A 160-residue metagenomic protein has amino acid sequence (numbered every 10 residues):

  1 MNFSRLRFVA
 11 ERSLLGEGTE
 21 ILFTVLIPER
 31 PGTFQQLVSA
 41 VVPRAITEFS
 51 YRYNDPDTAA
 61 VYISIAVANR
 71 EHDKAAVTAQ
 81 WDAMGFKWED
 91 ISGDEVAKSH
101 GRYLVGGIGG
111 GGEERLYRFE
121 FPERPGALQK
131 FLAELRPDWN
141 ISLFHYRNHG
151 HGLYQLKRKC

Functional and structural regions predicted by a protein language model:
N2-C160: A conserved regulatory-domain signal marking ACT and ACT-like small-molecule sensing domains and adjacent regulatory
